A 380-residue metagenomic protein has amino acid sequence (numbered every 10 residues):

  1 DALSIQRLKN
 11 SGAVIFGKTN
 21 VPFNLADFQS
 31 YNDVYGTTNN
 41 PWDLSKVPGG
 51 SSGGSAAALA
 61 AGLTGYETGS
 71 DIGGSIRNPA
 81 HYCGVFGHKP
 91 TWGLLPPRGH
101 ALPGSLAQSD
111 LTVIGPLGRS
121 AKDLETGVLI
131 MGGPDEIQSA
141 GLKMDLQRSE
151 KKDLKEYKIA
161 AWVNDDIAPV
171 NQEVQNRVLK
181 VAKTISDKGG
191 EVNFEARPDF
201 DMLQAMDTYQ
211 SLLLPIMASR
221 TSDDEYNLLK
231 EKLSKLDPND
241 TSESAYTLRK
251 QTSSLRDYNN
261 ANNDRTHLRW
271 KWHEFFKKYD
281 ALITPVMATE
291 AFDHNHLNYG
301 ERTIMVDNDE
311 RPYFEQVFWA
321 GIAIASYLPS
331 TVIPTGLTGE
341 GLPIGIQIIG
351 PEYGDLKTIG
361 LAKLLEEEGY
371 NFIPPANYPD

Functional and structural regions predicted by a protein language model:
D1-G73, K183, K188, E274-F275: Gly/Ser-rich catalytic/binding loops embedded in alpha/beta enzyme cores
L3, R7, V170-P198, S222-L233 (+1 more regions): Acyltransferase
V34, N260, F292-Q316: Short, surface-exposed loop/helix-turn segments at secondary-structure junctions that function as lids/hinges flanking
K89-V181, E368-P379: A short helix-breaking turn/cap at a secondary-structure junction
T112, P116, L342-P351, T358-I359: Short, well-ordered beta-strand elements
D153-W162, L212-H273, V286-T289, H294-H296 (+1 more regions): Short helix-loop capping/hinge segments that flank enzyme active sites or metal/cofactor-binding pockets
I322-S326: Conserved short alpha-helical elements in the N-terminal third of ANL/AMP-binding
